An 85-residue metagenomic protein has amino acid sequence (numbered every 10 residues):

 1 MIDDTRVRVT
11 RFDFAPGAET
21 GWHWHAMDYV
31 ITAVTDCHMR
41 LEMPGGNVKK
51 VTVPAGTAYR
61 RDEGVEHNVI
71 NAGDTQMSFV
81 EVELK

Functional and structural regions predicted by a protein language model:
M1-W22, D28-I31, V82: A short glycine-rich, His/Asp/Glu-containing loop-to-beta-strand
D3-D4, T35, G73: Residue-level recognition of beta-strand termini and adjacent short loop/turns
R6, G45-G64: Short acidic-glycine-tyrosine-enriched beta hairpin
F12, T20-H25, E42, K50-V51 (+1 more regions): Short histidine-centered beta-strand/loop micro-motifs that create catalytic or ligand/metal-coordination sites
G17-T20, T57-V69: Histidine-centered metal-chelating micro-motifs
H25-G45: Glycine- and acidic-residue-biased ligand/ion/polar-headgroup-sensing regions
G64-K85: Ligand-binding loop in jelly-roll beta-barrel domains
